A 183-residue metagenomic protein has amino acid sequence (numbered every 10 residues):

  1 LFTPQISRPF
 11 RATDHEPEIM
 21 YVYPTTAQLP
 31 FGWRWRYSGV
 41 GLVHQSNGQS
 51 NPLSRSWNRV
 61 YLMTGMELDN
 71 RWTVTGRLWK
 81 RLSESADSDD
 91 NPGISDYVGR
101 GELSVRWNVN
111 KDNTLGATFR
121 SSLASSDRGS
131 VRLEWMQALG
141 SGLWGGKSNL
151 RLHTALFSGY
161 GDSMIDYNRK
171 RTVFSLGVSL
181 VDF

Functional and structural regions predicted by a protein language model:
L1-N113, A117-S126, L156-Y160, D166-R171: Outer-membrane pore/translocation modules
H15-P17, G129-L133, L176: One face of beta-strands
Y61-M63, E134, R151-H153: Residue-level detection of beta-strand scaffold positions
G116-L150: Glycine/small-residue-rich hydrophobic helix-like segments
L133-Q137, T154, R171-F183: Outer-membrane beta-barrel "beta-signal"
A138, G142, F157-S163, V181: Hydrophobic alpha-helical segments
N149-S158, D162, S175-G177: C-terminal membrane-adjacent module
